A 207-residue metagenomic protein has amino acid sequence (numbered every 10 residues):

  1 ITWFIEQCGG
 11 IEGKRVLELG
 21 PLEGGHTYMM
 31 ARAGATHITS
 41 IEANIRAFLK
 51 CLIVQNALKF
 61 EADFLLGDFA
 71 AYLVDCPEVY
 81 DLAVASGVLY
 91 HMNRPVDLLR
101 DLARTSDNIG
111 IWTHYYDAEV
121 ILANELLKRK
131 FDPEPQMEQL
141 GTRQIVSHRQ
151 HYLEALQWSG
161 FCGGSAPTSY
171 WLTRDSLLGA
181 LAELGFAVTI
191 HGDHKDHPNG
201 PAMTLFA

Functional and structural regions predicted by a protein language model:
I1-E12: Conserved alpha-helix/loop element of class I SAM-dependent methyltransferases that forms part of the SAM/SAH-binding
K14-L22: Conserved class I S-adenosyl-L-methionine
R15, T36-H37, N108: Residues at the starts of beta-strands that form the adenosine-phosphate
E23-Y28: Glycine-rich SAM-binding Motif I of class I
M29, A33-D63: Class I SAM-dependent methyltransferase SAM/SAH-binding core
G67-A71: Conserved SAM/SAH-binding loop
V74-L82: A short acidic, Gly/Pro-enriched loop at the edge of an enzyme's catalytic core that lines a small-molecule cofactor
A85, N93-F206: S-adenosyl-L-methionine-dependent methyltransferase catalytic module, highlighting the catalytic core
